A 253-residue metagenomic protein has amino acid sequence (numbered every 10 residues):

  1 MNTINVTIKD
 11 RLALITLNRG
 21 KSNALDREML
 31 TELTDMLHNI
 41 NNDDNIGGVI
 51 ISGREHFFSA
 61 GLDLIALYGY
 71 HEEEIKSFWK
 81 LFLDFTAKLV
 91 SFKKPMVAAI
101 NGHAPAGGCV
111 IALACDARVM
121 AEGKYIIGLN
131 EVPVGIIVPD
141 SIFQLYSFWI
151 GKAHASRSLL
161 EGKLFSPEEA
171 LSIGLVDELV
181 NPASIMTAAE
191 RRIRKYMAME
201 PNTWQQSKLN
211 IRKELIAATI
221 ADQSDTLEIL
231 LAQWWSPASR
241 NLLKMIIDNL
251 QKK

Functional and structural regions predicted by a protein language model:
M1-S52, A87: Conserved CoA-thioester-binding segment of acyl-CoA-metabolizing enzymes
I15, E32-L33, I51, D63 (+3 more regions): Terminal peptide-recognition signature
N45, S52-D84: Glycine- (often His-adjacent) and acidic-residue-rich active-site loop that binds/positions the CoA thioester
I51, D63, I111-A112, A170 (+2 more regions): Hydrophobic/aromatic residues within transmembrane alpha-helices of multi-pass small-molecule transporters
A87-V134: Glycine-rich beta-to-alpha active-site loop
A117, R157, E161-K163, E169 (+2 more regions): Well-ordered beta-strand positions
M120-E122, V176-D222, N249-K253: C-terminal long alpha-helix characteristic of the crotonase
F143-A153: Hydrophobic, secondary-structure "cap" segments at the distal end of domains
